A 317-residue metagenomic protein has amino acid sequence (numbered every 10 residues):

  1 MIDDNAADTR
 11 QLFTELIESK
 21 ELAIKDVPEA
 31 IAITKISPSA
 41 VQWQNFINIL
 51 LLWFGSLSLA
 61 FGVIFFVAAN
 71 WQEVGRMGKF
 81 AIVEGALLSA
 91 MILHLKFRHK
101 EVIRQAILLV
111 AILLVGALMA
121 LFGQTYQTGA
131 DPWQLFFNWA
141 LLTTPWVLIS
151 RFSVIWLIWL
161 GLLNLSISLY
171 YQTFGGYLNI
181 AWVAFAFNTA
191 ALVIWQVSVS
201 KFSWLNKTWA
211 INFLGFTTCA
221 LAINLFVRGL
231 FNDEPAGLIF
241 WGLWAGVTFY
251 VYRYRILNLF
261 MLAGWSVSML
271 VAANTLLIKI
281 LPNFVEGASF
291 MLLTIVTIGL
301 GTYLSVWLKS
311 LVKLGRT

Functional and structural regions predicted by a protein language model:
M1-T317: Alpha-helical multi-pass membrane segments and their bilayer interfacial helix-loop junctions
